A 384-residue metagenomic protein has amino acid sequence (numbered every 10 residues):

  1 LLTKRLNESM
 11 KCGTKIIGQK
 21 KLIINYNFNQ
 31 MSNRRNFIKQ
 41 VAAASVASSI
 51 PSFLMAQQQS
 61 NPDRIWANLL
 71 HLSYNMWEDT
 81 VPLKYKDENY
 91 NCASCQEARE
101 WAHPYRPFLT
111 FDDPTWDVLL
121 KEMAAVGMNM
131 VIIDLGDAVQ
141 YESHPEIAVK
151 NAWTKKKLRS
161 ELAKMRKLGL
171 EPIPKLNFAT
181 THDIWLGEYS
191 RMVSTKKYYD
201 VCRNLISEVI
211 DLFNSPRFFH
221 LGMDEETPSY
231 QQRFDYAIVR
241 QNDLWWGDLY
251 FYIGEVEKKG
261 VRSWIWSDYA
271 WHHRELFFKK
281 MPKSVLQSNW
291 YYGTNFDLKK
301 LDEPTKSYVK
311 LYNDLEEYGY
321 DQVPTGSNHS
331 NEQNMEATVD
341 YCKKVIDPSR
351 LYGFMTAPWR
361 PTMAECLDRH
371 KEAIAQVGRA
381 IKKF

Functional and structural regions predicted by a protein language model:
L1-N36: N-terminal secretory signal peptides
L22-M31, S52-P62: C-terminal segment of N-terminal export signals and the immediately downstream linker at the start of the mature
N36-A56: N-terminal export signals
Q58-G247, F251, E255-E257, V261-W264: Feature activates predominantly on carbohydrate-active enzymes
H71-S73, G136-A138, N177-T181, D224-E226 (+4 more regions): Active-site beta-loop-alpha junctions enriched in small/polar residues
A124, A163-K167, I210-N214, F278-P282 (+2 more regions): Acidic (Asp/Glu)-rich catalytic clusters
I265, Y269-L301, E332-K343: Substrate-binding cleft/loops of secretory-pathway carbohydrate-active enzymes
V323-F384: Substrate-binding cleft of secreted/luminal carbohydrate-active enzymes
